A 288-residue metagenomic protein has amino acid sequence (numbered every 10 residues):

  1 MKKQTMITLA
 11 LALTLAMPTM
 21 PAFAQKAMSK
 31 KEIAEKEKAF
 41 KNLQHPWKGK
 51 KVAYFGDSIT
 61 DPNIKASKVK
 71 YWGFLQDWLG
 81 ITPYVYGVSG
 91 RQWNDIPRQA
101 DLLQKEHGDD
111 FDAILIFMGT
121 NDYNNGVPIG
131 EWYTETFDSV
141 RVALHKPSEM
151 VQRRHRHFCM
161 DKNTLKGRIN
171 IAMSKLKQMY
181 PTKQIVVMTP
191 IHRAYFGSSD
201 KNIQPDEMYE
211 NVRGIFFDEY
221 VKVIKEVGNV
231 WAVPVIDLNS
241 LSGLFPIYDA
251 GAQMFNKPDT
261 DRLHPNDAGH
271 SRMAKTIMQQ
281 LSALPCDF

Functional and structural regions predicted by a protein language model:
M1-L9: Bacterial N-terminal signal peptides that target proteins for export
A10-P18: Bacterial N-terminal signal peptides
A16, Q44-P46, L75-D77, K177 (+1 more regions): A generic structural signal for short, solvent-exposed coil/turn residues that cap or connect secondary-structure
M20-A24: Sec/Tat signal peptide C-region and signal peptidase I cleavage site
Q25-S89, N94-D109, I114, D249-G251: Serine-esterase "nucleophile elbow" of acetyl-processing enzymes
W78, A100-F288: Alpha-helical cap/lid subdomain in secreted, periplasmic, or secretory-pathway luminal O-acyl-processing enzymes
